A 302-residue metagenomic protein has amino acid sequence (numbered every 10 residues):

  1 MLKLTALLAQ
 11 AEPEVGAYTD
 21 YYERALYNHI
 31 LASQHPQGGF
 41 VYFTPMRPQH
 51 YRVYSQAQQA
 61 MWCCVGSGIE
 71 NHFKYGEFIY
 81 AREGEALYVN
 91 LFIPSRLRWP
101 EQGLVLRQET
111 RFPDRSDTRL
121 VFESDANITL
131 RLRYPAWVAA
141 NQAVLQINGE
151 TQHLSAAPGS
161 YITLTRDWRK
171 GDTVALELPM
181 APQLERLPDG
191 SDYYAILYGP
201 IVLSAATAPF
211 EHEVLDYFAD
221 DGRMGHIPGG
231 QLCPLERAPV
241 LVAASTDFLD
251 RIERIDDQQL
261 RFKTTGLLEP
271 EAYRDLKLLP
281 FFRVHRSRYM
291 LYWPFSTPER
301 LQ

Functional and structural regions predicted by a protein language model:
M1-E14, F122-S124: Well-ordered alpha-helical scaffold segments within catalytic/enzyme domains
A9-T19, P135-W137, L145, L164: Carbohydrate-binding surfaces of carbohydrate-active enzymes
T19-F122, I147, A157, R166 (+1 more regions): C-terminal beta-rich recognition modules with glycine/proline-rich loops and embedded aromatic residues
N127-I147: Beta-strand-rich binding/interaction modules
I128-R131, L164-P179: C-terminal beta-strand-rich structural cap/linker in extracellular carbohydrate-active enzymes
S160-I162: Conserved nucleotide-binding/hydrolysis modules and their immediate coupling elements across P-loop/ASCE NTPase motors
